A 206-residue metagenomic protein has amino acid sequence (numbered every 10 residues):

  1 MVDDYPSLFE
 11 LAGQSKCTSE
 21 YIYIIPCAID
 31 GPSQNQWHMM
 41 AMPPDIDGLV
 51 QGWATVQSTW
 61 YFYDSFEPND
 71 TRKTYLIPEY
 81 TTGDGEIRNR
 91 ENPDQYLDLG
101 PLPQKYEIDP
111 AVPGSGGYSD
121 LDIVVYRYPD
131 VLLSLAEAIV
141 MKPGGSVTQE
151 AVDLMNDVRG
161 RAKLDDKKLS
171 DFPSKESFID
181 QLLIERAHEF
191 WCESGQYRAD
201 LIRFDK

Functional and structural regions predicted by a protein language model:
M1-N35, T71-K206: Acidic/polar-rich alpha-helix caps and helix-coil junctions
S33-D45: Short, polar loop/linker segments at the starts of domains and inter-domain junctions
P43-F62: Short, cationic low-complexity segments
D64-E67, T71: A contiguous, surface-exposed recognition patch within enzymatic or periplasmic domains that forms
